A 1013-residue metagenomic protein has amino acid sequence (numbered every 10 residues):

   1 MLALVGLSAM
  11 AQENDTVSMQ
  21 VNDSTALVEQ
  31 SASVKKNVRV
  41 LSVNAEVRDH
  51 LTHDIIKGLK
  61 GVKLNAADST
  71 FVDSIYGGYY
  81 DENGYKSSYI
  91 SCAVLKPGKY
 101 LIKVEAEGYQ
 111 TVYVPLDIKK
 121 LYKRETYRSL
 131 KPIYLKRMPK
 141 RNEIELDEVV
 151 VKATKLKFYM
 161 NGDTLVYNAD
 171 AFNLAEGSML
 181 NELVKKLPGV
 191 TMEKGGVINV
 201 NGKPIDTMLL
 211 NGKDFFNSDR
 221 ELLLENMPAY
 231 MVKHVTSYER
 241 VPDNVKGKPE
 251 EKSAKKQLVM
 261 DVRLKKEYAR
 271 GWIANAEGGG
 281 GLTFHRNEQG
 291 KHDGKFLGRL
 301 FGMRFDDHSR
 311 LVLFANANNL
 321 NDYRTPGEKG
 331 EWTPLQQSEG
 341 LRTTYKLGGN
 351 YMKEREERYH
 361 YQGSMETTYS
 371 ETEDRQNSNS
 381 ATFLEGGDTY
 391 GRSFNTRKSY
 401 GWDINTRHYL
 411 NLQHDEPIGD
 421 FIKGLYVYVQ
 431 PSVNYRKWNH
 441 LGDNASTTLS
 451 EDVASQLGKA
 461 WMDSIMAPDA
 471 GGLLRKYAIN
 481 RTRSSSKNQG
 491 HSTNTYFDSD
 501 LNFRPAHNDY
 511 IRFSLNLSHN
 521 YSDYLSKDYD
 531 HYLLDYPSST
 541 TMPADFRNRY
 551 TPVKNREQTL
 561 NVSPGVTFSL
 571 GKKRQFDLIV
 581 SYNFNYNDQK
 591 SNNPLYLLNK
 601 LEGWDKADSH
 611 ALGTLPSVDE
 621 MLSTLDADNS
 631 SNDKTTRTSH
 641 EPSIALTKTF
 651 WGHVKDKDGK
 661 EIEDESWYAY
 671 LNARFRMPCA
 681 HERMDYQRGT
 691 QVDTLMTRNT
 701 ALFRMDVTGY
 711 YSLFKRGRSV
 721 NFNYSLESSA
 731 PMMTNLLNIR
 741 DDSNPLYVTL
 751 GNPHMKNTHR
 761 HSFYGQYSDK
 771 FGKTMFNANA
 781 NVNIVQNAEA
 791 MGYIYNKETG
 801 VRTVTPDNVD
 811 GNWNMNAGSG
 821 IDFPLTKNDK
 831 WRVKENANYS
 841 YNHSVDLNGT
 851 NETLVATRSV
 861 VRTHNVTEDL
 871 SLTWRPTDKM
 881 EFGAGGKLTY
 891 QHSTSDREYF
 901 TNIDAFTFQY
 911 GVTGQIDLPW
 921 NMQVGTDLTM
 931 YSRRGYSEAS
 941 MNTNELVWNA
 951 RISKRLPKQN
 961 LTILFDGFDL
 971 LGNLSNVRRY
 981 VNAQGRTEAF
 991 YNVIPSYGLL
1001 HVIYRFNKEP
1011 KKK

Functional and structural regions predicted by a protein language model:
V17-K35, L64, E105-E107, Y127-D170 (+4 more regions): Short, acidic, small-residue-rich periplasmic hinge/interaction motif at the N-terminus of Gram-negative outer-membrane
S33-K35, N44-K57, S69, K155: Structural motif
K60-G84, V149-L156: Short amphipathic beta-strand segments in non-cytosolic proteins
T70, S88-Y89, L95, K99-I118: A short, solvent-exposed loop/turn motif at the edges and junctions of modular extracellular/periplasmic domains
G78-L95, V197, L223: Short, surface-exposed beta-strand/beta-hairpin micro-motifs centered on an aromatic residue
T164-L187, G195, V200, L210-F215 (+1 more regions): Short, polar/charged loop or turn motifs at beta-strand boundaries
D214-P242: Short acidic/polar hinge/loop motifs at secondary-structure boundaries that mediate gating or recognition
S218-E221, D243-G294, H308-K1013: Primarily recognizes Gram-negative and organellar outer-membrane beta-barrels
